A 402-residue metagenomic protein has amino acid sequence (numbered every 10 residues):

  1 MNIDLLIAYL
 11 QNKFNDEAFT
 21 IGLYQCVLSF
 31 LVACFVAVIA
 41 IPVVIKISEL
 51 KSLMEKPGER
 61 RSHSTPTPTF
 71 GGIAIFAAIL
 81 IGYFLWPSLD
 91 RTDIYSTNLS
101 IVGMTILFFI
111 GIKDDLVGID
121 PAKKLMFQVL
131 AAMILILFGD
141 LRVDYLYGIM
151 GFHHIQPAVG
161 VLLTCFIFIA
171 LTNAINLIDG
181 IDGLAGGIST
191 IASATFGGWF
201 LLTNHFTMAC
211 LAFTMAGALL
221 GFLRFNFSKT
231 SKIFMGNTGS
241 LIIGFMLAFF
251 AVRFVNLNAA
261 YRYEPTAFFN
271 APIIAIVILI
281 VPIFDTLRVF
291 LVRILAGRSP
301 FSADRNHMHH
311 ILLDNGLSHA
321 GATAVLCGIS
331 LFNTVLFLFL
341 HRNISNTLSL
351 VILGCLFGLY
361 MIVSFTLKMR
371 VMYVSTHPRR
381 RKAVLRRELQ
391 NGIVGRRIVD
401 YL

Functional and structural regions predicted by a protein language model:
N2-I47, S52, F76-F109, A185-Y401: Alpha-helical transmembrane segments
K56-F70: Juxtamembrane helix-capping/reentrant segments at transmembrane boundaries
T67-L85, M133-L137: A generic, lipid-embedded transmembrane alpha helix
I81-I94, K113-I119, I136-M150, V255-N258: Transmembrane alpha-helix boundary signature
V102-I110, F127-R142, L163-N173, S189-T195 (+1 more regions): Membrane-embedded alpha-helical core segments of multi-pass
D115, L146-I155, P265, R342-I344: Membrane interface segments of multi-pass transport proteins and intramembrane proteases
H154-T164, N270: Membrane-interfacial loop-to-helix junctions in multi-pass transporters
